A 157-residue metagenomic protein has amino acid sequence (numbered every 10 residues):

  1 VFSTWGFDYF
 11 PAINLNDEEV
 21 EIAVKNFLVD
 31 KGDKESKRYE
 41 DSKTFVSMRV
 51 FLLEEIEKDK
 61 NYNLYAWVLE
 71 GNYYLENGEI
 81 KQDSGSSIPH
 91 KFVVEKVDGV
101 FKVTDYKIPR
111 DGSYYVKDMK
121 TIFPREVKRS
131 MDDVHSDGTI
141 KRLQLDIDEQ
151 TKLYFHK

Functional and structural regions predicted by a protein language model:
F2-V68: N-terminal export/targeting and maturation segments
G6-Y9, V100, I122, Y154: Intrinsic disorder/low-structure terminal segments
N14-D17, V94, K102, S130 (+1 more regions): Serine/threonine-rich low-complexity intrinsically disordered regions
V46-G112: Mature extracytoplasmic domains of secretory-pathway proteins
R110-K157: C-terminal partner/receptor-binding element of secreted or periplasmic proteins
